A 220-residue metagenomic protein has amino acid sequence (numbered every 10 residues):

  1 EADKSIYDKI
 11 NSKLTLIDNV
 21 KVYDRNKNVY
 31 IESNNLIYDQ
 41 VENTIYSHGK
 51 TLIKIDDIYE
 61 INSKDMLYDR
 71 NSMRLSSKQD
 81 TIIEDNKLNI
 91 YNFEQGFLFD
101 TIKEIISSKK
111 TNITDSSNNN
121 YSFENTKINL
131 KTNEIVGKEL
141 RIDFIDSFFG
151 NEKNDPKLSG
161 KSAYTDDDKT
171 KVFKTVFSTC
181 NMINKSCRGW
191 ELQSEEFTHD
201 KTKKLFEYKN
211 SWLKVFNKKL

Functional and structural regions predicted by a protein language model:
E1-L220: Structural signature for solvent-exposed beta-strand/loop edge elements and short helix-capping sites, enriched
